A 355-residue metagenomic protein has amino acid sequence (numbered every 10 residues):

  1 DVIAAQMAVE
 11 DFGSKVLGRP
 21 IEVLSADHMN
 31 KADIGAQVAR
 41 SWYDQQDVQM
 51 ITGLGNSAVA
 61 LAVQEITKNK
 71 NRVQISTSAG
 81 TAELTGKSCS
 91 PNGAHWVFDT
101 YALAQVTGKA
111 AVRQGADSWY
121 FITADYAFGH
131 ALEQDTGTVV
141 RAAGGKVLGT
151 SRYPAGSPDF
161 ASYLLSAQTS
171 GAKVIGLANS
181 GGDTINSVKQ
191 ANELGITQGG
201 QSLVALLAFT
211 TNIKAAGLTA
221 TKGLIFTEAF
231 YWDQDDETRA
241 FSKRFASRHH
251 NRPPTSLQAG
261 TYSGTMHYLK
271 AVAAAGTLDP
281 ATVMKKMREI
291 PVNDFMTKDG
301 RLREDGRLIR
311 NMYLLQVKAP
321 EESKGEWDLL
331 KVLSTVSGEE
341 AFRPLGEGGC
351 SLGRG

Functional and structural regions predicted by a protein language model:
D1-I3, D11-G86, W96, Y153-F160 (+1 more regions): Beta-alpha junction/loop-to-helix N-cap segments that form part of ligand/metal-binding clefts
D1-Q6, A26-D33, G55-N56, I122-H130 (+1 more regions): Extracytoplasmic "Venus flytrap"
G18-E22, Q46-M50, N69-Q74, C89-N92 (+6 more regions): Loop/turn elements at helix/coil->beta-strand transitions in domains of secreted/extracellular proteins
H28, A82, A155-G156, T197-T219 (+1 more regions): Venus flytrap/periplasmic-binding-protein-like
Q37, A82-E83, P91-L194, F230-A240: Extracellular/periplasmic Venus flytrap/periplasmic-binding protein
W42-G55, I75-T77, S118-T123, G171-G181 (+3 more regions): Periplasmic-binding protein-like
G181, D233-P291: Extracellular/periplasmic ligand-binding modules, especially the Venus flytrap/periplasmic-binding
P291-G355: Solvent-exposed, acidic/polar segments of extracytosolic/periplasmic ligand-binding ectodomains
